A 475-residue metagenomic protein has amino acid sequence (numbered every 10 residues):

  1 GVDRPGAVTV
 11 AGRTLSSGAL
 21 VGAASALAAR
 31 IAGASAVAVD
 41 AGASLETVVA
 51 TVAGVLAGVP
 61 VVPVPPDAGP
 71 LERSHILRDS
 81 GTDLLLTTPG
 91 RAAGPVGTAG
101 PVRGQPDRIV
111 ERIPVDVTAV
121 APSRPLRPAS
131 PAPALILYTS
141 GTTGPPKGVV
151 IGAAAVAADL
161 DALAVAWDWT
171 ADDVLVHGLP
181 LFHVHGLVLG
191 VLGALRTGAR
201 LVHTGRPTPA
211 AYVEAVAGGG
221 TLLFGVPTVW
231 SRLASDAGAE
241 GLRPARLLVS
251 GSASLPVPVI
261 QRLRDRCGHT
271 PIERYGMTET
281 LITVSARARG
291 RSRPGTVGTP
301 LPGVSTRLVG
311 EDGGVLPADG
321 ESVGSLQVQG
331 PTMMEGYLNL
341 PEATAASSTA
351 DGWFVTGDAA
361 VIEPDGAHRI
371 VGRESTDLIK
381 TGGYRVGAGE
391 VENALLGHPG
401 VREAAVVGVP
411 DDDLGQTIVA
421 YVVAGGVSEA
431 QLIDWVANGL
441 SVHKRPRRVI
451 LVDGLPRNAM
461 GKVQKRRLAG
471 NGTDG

Functional and structural regions predicted by a protein language model:
G1-D3, V120-Y138, P145, D168-V174: Conserved pre-ATP/AMP-binding loop-to-beta segment of ANL
G1-S16: AMP-dependent adenylate-forming
R13, A28-A68, R385: Conserved AMP-binding/adenylate-forming
T14-G18, A134-D161, R287: Conserved AMP-binding A3 loop
V39, G330, E335-G336, A359-K444 (+3 more regions): AMP-binding/adenylate-forming catalytic core of the ANL superfamily
A157-V174, F182-L222, D236: Conserved AMP-binding/adenylation subdomain of ANL enzymes
T221-G225, A234-R293, S305: Gly/Ser/Thr-rich phosphate-binding loop
R307-Q327, A346, P364-D365, G426-E429 (+1 more regions): Conserved beta-loop-beta connector loops within the AMP-binding
